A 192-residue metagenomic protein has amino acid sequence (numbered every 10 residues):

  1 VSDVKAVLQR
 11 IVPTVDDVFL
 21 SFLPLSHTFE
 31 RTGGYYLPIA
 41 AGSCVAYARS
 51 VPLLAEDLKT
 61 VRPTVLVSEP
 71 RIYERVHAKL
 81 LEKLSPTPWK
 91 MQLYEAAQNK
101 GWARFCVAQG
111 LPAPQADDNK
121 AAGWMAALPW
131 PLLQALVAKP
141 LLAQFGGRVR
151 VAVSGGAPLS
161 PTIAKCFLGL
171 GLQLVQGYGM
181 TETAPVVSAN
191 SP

Functional and structural regions predicted by a protein language model:
V1-V18, L25-K139, R148, Q173: Conserved AMP-binding/adenylation subdomain of ANL enzymes
F22-H27, G156-P158: Conserved AMP-binding
V51, G179-M180: Short, ordered loop/turn segments at secondary-structure junctions
G146-G147, A164: C-terminal lobe/hinge of AMP-binding adenylation domains
L159, K165-L172, M180-P192: Active-site loops of AMP-binding adenylate-forming
